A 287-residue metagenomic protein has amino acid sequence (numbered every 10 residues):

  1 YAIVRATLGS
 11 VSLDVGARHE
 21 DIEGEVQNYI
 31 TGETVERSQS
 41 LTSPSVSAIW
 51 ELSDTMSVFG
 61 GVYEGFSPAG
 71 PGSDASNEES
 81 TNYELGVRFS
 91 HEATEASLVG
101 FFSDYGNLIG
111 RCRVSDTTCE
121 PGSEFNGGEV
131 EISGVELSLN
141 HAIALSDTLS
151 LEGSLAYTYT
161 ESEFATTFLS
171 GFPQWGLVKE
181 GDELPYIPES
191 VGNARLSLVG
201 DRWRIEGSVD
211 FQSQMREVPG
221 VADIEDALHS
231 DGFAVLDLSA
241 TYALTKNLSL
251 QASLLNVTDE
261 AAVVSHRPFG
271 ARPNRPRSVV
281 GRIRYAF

Functional and structural regions predicted by a protein language model:
Y1-Y105, S197, T245: Structural signature of Gram-negative outer-membrane beta-barrels, strongest in the C-terminal barrel of TonB-dependent
V4, V15, V46, G60 (+9 more regions): Membrane-embedded beta-strand positions of outer-membrane beta-barrel proteins
T7-S10, I22, F125-G220, A243-S249 (+2 more regions): Gram-negative outer-membrane beta-barrel transporters
S10, E51, S57-G61, N77-S146 (+2 more regions): Membrane-embedded beta-barrel scaffold of Gram-negative outer-membrane proteins
E25-G32, A69-S76, L108-D116, T160-P173 (+2 more regions): Outer-membrane beta-barrel translocator domains and adjoining extracellular loop/strand segments of Gram-negative
G32-S40, S73-S80, F125-I132, Q174-P188 (+2 more regions): Replace "Gram-negative outer membrane beta-barrel proteins" with "bacterial and organellar outer membrane beta-barrel
G86, S138, P273-F287: Outer-membrane beta-barrel "beta-signal"
V257-V279: Predominantly the C-terminal beta-signal and adjacent terminal strand-loop region of outer-membrane beta-barrel
